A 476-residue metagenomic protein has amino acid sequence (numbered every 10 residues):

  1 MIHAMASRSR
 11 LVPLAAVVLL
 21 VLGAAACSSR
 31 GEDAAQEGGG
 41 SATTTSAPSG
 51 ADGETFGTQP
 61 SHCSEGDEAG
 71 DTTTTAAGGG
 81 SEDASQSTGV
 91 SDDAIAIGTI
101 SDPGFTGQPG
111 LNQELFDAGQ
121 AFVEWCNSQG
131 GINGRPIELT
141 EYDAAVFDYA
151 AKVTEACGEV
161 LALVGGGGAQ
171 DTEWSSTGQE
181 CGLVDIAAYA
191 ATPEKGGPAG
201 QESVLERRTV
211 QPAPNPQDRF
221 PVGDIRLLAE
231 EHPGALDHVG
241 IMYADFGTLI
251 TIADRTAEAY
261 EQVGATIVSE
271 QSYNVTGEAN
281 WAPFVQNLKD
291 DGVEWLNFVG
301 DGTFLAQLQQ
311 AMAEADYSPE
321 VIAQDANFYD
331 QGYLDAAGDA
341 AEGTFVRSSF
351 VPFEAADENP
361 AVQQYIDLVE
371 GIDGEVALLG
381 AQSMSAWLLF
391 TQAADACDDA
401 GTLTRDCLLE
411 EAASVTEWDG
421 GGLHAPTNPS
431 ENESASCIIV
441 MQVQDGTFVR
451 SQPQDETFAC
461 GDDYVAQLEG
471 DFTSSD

Functional and structural regions predicted by a protein language model:
A26-E37: Bacterial lipoprotein signal-peptidase II cleavage site
D33, D83, G110-D117, S128-E202 (+2 more regions): Beta-alpha junction/loop-to-helix N-cap segments that form part of ligand/metal-binding clefts
A42-G50, T72-A76: Extracellular mucin-like PTS domains
T55-A84, T88, T416-D476: Solvent-exposed, acidic/polar segments of extracytosolic/periplasmic ligand-binding ectodomains
G79-D93, G98-Q120, Y142-A144, Y243-T251 (+2 more regions): Extracytoplasmic "Venus flytrap"
V160-Q271, E320-F345: Extracytoplasmic ligand/sensor domains, especially the bilobed periplasmic-binding protein
R207-N215, M312-M384, T457-A459, Q467-S475: Extracellular/periplasmic periplasmic-binding protein-like sensory domains
D245, A253-A257, G302-Q307, F353-A413: Extracellular/periplasmic ligand-binding modules, especially the Venus flytrap/periplasmic-binding
